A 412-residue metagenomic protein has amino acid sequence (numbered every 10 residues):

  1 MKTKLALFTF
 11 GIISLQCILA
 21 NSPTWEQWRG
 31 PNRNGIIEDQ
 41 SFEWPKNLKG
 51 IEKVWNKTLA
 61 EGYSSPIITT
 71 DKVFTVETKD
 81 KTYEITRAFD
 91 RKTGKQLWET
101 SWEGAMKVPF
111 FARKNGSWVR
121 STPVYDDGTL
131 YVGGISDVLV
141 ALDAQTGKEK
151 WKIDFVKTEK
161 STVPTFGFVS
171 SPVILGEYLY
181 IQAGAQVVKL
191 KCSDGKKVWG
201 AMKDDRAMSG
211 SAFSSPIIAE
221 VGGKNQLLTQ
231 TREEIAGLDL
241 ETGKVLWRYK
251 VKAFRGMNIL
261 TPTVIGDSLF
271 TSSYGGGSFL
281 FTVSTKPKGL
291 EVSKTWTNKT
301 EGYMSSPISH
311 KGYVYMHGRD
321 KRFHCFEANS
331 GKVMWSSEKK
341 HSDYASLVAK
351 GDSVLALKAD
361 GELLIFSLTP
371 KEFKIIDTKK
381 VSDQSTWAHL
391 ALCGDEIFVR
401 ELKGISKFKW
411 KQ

Functional and structural regions predicted by a protein language model:
S22-E52, E149, F279-T282: Blade/loop signatures of beta-propeller domains
V54-I67, Y83, E99-V124, K152-I174 (+6 more regions): Extracytoplasmic beta-rich repeat domains
D90-T93, D143-T146, D154, K191-G195 (+5 more regions): Short loop/turn segments that connect beta-strands within beta-propeller blades
G277, N298-L368: Loop/turn-rich, solvent-exposed surfaces of beta-rich toroidal or solenoidal domains
G361, S385-Q412: Blade-level signature of beta-propeller repeat domains, shared across WD40, Kelch, NHL, RCC1 and BNR/Asp-box propellers
